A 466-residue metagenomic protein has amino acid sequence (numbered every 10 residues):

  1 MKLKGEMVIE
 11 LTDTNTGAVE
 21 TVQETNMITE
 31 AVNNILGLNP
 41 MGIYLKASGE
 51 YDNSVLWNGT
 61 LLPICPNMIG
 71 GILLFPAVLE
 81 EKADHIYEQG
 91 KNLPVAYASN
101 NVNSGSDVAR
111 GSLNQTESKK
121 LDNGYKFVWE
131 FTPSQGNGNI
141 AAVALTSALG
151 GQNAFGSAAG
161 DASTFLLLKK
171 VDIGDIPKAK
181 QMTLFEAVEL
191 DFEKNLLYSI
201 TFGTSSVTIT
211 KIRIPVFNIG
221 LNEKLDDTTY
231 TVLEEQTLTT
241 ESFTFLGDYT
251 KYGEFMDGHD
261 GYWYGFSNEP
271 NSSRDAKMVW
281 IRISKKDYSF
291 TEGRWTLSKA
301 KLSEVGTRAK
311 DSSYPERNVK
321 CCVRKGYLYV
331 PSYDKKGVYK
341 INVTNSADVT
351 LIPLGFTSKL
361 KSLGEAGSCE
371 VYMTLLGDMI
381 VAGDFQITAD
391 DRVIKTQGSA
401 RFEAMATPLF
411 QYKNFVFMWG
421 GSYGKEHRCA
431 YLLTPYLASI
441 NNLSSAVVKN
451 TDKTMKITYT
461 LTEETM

Functional and structural regions predicted by a protein language model:
M1-A141, S147-G258, Y262-W263, S267-N345 (+4 more regions): Small cysteine-rich, disulfide-bonded extracellular modules of the LU/uPAR three-finger superfamily and closely related
